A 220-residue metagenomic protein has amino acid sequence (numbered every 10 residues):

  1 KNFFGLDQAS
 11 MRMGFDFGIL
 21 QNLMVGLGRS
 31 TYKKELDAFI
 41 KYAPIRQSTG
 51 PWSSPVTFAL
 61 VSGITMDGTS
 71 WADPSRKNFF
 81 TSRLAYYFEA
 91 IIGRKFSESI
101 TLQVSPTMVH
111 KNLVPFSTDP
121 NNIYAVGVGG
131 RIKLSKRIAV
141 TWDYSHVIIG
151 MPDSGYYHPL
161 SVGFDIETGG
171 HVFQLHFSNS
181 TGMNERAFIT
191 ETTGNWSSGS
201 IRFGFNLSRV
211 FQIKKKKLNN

Functional and structural regions predicted by a protein language model:
K1-K77, L84-F88, G93-V104, M108-N112 (+4 more regions): Transmembrane beta-barrel domains of Gram-negative outer membranes and organellar outer membranes
N112-V114, A125: Active-site-adjacent structural elements in folded domains
P115-D119, P152-G155: Short, solvent-exposed loop/turn segments at secondary-structure boundaries
P120-V126, Y156-L160: Charged helix-capping and loop-helix junction motifs
